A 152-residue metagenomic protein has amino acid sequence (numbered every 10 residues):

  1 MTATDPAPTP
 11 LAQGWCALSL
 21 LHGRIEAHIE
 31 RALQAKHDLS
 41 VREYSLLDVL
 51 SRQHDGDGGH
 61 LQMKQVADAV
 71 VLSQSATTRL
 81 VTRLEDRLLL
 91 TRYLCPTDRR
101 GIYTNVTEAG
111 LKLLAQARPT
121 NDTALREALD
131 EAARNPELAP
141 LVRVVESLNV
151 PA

Functional and structural regions predicted by a protein language model:
M1-L39, R87-L89, A139: N-terminal leader segment of winged-helix/HTH proteins
T2, T82-A139: Charged, amphipathic alpha-helical coiled-coil/dimerization segments
L20, R24, H28, A32 (+6 more regions): Solvent-exposed, charged/polar functional surfaces in cytosolic regulatory/catalytic domains
A27-S73: N-terminal helix-turn-helix DNA-binding core of bacterial DNA-binding proteins
D48, A115, V142: A cross-family signal for key residues in well-ordered alpha-helices that form functional helical elements
L138-A152: Exposed, interaction-prone assembly regions rather than primary DNA-binding/catalytic cores
